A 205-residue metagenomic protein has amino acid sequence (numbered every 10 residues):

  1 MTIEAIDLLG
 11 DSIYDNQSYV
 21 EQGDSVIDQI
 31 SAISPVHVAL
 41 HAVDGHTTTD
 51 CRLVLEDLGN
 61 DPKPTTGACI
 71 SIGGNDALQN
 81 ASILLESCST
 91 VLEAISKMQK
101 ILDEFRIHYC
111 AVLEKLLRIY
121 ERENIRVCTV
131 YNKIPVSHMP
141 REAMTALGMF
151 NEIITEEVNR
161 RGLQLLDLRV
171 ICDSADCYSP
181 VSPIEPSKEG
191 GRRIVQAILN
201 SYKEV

Functional and structural regions predicted by a protein language model:
M1-T49, E56-P64: Serine-esterase "nucleophile elbow" of acetyl-processing enzymes
N16, V20, T48-D50, A175 (+2 more regions): A broad, structure-centric signal for solvent-exposed, well-ordered loop/edge residues that line or flank functional
T49-R52, N80: Active-site-adjacent loop/helix micro-motif of nuclease/hydrolase catalytic cores
E56-V205: Alpha-helical cap/lid subdomain in secreted, periplasmic, or secretory-pathway luminal O-acyl-processing enzymes
